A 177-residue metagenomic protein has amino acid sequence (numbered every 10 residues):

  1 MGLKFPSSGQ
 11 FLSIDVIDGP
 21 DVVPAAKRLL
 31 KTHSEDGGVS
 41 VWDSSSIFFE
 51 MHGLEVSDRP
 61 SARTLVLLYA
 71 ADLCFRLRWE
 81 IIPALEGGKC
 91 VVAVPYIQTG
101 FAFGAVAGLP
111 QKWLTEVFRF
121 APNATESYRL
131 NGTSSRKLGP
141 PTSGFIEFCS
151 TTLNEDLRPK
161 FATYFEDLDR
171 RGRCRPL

Functional and structural regions predicted by a protein language model:
M1, L77-W79, T115-R119: A generic local structural motif
M1-S8, L12-D15, D21-T32, R136-L177: NTP-dependent small-molecule kinase module
S7-S8, E86-G88, A124-T125: Short loop/turn elements that form and flank the Walker-type P-loop nucleotide-binding site in RecA-like NTPase cores
L12-I14, W42, V92, E126-G132 (+2 more regions): Hydrophobic/aromatic beta-strand patches that form the interior of the parallel beta-sheet core in alpha/beta enzyme
T32, I82-A84, F120, D167: Alpha-helical scaffold elements within enzyme catalytic domains, especially in hydrolases
D36-W113: ATP-dependent small-molecule kinase phosphotransfer cores that center on conserved nucleotide phosphate-binding segments
F75-W79, A124-G132, F165-D167: Low-complexity, flexible helical/coil segments
Q98-K160: A glycine- and Lys/Arg-enriched "phosphate-lid" helix/loop adjacent to the NTP-binding pocket of small-molecule kinases
